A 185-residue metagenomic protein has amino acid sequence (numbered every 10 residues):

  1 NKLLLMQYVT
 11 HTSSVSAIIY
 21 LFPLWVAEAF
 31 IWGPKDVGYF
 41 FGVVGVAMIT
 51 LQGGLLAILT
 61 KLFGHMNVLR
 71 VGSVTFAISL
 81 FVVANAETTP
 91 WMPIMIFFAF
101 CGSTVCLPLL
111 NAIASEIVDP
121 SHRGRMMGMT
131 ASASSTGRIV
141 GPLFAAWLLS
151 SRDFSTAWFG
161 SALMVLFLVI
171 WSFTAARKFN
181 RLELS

Functional and structural regions predicted by a protein language model:
N1-L21, F97: Pair of pore-lining "gating" transmembrane helices in MFS-fold secondary transporters
Y20-V37: Short amphipathic helix-loop junctions that connect adjacent transmembrane helices in Major Facilitator Superfamily/SLC
L51-H65, L149: Helix-to-loop junctions at the C-terminal end of transmembrane segments in multipass secondary transporters
N67-V82: Structural signature of the two symmetry-related core transmembrane helices
A84-I96: Helix-loop junctions at membrane interfaces in 12-TM secondary transporters
V105-V118: Intracellular juxtamembrane helix-capping segments at the cytosolic ends of symmetry-related transmembrane helices
W147-V165: A membrane-interface helix-boundary motif in multi-pass transporters
G160-S185: Multi-pass alpha-helical transporter architecture, strongest for 12-TM Major Facilitator/SLC carriers used
